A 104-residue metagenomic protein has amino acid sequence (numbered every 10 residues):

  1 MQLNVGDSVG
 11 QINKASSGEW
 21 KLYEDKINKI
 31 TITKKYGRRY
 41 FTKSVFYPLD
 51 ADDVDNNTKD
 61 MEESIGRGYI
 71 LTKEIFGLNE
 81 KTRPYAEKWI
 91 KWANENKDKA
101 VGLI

Functional and structural regions predicted by a protein language model:
M1-K21: Short coil-to-beta transition motif at edge beta-strands of beta-rich domains
L3, I12, R39-Y40, G68 (+1 more regions): Positively charged, low-complexity intrinsically disordered regions
L3-V9, I30-I32, Y40-T42, I75: Hydrophobic beta-strand residues in large extracellular and virion-surface proteins
S8, K29, K35-Y36, T82 (+1 more regions): Functionally constrained cores in energy, signaling, and assembly domains
S17, Y40, L78-N79: Residues in flexible loops and secondary-structure boundaries
L22-K29, E63-Y69: Glycine-rich, flexible loop segments associated with nucleotide phosphate handling
Y23-T58: Basic/aromatic-rich interaction segments and small domains that mediate binding to polyanionic partners
V45-I104: Intrinsically disordered, low-complexity, charged/polar segments
